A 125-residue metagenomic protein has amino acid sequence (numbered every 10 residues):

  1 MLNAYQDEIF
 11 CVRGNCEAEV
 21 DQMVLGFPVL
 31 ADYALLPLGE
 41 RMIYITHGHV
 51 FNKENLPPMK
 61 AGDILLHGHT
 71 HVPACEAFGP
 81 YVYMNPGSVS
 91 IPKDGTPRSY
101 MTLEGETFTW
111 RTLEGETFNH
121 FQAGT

Functional and structural regions predicted by a protein language model:
M1-L38: Core catalytic region of metal-dependent phosphoesterases/phosphodiesterases, especially metallo-beta-lactamase-like
L2, L36, I45-H47, G87: Generic structural signal for conserved hydrophobic packing positions in ordered secondary structure
F10-V12, L30, Y44, L66 (+1 more regions): Structural detector of well-ordered beta-strand residues that form the stable sheet scaffold of enzyme domains
M42, H49-F121: Conserved beta-sheet core of the metallophosphoesterase superfamily
